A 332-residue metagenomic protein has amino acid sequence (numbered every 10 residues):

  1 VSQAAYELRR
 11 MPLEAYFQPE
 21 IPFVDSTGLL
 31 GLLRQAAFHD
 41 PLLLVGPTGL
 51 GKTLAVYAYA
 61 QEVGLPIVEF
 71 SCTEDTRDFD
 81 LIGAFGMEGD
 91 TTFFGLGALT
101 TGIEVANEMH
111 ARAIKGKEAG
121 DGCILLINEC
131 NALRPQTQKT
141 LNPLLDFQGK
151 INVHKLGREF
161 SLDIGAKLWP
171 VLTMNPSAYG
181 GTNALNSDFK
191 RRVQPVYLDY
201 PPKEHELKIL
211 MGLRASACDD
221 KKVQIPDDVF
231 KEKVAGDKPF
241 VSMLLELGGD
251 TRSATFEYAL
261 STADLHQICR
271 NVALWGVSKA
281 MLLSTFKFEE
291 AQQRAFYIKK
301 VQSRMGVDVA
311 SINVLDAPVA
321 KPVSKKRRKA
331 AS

Functional and structural regions predicted by a protein language model:
V1-S242, K326-A331: AAA+ P-loop NTPase catalytic core and its hallmark functional loops
L8, E14-F17, S278-S332: C-terminal engagement/docking regions of AAA+ P-loop ATPases
D80, S187-R191, D264-A273, A310-S311: Short alpha-helical interface patches
H110, A217, T251, M305-D308: Short, flexible helical or helix-coil boundary motifs
Y179, L210, I268, I312 (+1 more regions): A generic signature of intrinsically disordered, low-complexity regions enriched in glycine/proline and charged/polar
L210, R214-E290: Conserved AAA+ ATPase small/helical "lid" subdomain
